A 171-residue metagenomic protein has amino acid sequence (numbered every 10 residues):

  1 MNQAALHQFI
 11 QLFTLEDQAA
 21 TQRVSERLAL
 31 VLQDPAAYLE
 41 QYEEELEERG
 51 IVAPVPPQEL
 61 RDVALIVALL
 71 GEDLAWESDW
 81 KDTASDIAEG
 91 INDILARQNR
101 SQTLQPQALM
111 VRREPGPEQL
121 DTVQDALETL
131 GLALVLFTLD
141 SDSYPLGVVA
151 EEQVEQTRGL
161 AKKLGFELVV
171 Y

Functional and structural regions predicted by a protein language model:
M1-R27, F137, S141, P145-V148 (+1 more regions): Short, extreme N-terminal segment that most often corresponds to the first beta-strand
A5, F9, R23, E47 (+8 more regions): Generic alpha-helix detector with strongest preference for long hydrophobic helices that associate with membranes
A5-L12, R23-R27, V31, Y38-Q41 (+6 more regions): Charge-rich, solvent-exposed alpha-helical interaction surfaces
L12-L70: N-terminal interaction modules that seed assembly of large macromolecular complexes
E26-L30, E44, E48, W80 (+6 more regions): Solvent-exposed, non-transmembrane amphipathic alpha-helical segments
L70-V135: Surface-exposed, low-hydrophobicity interaction/linker segments
V111-P115, L120-Y171: Acidic, proline/glycine-rich low-complexity IDRs
